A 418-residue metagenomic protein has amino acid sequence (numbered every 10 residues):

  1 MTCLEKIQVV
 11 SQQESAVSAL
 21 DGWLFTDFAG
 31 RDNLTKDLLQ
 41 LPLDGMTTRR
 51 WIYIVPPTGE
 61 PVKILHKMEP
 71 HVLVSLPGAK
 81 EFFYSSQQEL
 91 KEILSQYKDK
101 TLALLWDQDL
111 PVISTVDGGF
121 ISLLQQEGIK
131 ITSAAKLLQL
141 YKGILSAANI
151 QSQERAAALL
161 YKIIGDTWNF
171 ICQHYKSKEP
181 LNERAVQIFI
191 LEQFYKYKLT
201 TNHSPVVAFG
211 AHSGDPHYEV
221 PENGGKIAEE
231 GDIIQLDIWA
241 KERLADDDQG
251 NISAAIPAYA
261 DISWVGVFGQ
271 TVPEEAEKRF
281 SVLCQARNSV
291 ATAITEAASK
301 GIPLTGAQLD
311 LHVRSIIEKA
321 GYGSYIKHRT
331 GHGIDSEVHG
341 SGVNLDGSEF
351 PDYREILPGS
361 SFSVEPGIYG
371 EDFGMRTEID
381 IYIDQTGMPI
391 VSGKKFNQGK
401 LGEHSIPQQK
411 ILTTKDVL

Functional and structural regions predicted by a protein language model:
M1-L418: Active-site neighborhoods and metal-handling regions in enzymes and metal-associated proteins
